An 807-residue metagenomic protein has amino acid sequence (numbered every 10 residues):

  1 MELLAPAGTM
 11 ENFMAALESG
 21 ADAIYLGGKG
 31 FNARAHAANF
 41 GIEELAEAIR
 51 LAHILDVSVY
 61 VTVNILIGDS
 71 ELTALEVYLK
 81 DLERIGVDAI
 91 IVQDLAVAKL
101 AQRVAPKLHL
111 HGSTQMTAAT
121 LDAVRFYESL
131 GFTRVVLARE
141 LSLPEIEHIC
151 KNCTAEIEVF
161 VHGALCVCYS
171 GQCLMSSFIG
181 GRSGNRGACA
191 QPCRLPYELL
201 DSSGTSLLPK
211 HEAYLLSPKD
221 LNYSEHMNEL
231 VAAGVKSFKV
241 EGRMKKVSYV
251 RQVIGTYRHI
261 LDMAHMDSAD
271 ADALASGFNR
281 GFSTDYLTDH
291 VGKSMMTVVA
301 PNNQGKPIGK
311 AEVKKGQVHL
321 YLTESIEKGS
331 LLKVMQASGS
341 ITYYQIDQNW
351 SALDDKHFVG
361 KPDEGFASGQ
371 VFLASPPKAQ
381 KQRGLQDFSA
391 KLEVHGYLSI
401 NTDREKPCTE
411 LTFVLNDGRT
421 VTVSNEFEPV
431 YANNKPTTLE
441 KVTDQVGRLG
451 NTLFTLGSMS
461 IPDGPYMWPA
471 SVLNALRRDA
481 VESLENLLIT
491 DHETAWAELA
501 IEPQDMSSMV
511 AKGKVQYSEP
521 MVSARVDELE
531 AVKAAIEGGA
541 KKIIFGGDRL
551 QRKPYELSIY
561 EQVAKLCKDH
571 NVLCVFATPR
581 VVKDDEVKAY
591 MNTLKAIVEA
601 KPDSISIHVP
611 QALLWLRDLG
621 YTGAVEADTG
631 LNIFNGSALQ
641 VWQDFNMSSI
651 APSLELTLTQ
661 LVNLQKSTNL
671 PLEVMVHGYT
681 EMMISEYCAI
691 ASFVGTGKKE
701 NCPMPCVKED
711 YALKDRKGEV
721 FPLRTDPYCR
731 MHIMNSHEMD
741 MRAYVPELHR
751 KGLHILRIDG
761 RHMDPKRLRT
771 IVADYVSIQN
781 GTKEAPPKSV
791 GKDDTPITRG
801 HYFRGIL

Functional and structural regions predicted by a protein language model:
M1-E18, A23-R34, A48-I49, L55-E83 (+3 more regions): Surface-exposed amphipathic alpha-helical tracts and adjacent flexible/coil segments at the periphery of soluble enzymes
A35-N39: Conserved non-cysteine loop/helix-boundary elements of the Radical SAM core domain that shape
G41, R50: Class I S-adenosyl-L-methionine
I54-L55, V63, D88, R103: Contiguous, structured surface segment used for ligand recognition
A89-I91, A123-V124: Conserved N-terminal glycine/acidic-rich loop preference
T117, N632-I633: Beta/alpha (TIM)-barrel catalytic core signal, keyed to glycine-rich beta->alpha loops juxtaposed to Asp/Glu that bind
